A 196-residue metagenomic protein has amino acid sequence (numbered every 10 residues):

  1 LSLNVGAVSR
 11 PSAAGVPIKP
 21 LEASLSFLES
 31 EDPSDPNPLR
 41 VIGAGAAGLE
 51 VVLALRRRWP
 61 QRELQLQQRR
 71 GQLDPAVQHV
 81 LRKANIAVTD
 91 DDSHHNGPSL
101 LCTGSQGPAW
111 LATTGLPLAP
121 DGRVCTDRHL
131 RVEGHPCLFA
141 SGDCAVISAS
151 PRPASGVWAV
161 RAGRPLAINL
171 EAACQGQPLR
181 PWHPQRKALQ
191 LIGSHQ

Functional and structural regions predicted by a protein language model:
S2-L3, L100: N-terminal Rossmann-like NAD(P) cofactor-binding module of classical short-chain dehydrogenase/reductase
L3-V51, L55-R58, I86-T89: Glycine-rich dinucleotide-binding loop and its adjacent helix/turn
G15-P36, H94-R161: FAD-site-proximal beta/loop scaffold in flavoenzymes
L39-V41, L64, L138: Conserved hydrophobic helix-helix packing surfaces used for dimerization/oligomerization
A44, Q67-R69, D143, S194: Cofactor-binding loop segments of dinucleotide-utilizing enzymes, especially the Rossmann-like FAD- and NAD(P)+-binding
L49-R62, S155-P165, I192-Q196: Short, electropositive alpha-helical surface patch
R57-R128, C174, P178: A Rossmann-like FAD-binding core segment of flavoenzymes
A162-Q196: C-terminal, flexible cofactor-proximal segment of oxidoreductases
